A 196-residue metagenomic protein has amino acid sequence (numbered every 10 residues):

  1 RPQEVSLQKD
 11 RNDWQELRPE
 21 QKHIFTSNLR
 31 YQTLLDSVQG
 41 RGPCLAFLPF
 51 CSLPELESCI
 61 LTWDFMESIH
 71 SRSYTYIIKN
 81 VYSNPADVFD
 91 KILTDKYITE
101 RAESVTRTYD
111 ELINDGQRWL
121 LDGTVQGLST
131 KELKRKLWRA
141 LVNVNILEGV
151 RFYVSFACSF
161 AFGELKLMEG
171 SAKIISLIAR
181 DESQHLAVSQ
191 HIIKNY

Functional and structural regions predicted by a protein language model:
R1-Y196: Non-heme di-metal
